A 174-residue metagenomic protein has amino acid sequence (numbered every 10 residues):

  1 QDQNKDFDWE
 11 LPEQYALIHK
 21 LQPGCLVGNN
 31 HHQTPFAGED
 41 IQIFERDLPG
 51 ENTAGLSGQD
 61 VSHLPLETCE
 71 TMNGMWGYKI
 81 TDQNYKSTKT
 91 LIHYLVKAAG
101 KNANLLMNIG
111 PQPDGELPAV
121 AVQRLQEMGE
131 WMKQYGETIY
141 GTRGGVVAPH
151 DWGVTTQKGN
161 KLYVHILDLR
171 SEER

Functional and structural regions predicted by a protein language model:
Q1-E172: Mature catalytic domains of secreted/periplasmic carbohydrate-active enzymes
